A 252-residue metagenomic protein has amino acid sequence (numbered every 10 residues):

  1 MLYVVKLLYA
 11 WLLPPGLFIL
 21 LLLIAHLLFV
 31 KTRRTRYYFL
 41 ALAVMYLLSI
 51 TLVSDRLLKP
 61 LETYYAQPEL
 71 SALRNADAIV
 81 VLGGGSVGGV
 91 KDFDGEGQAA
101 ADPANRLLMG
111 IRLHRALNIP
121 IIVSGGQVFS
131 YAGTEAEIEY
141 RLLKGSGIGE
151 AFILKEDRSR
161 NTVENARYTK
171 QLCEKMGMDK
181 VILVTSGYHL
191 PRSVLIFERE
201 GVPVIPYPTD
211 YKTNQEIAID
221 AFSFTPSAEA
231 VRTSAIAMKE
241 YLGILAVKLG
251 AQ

Functional and structural regions predicted by a protein language model:
M1-L27: Membrane-embedded alpha-helical segments of integral membrane proteins
Y3-L8, V53, L57-L61, M238-L245: Hydrophobic alpha-helical segments of integral membrane proteins, encompassing both true transmembrane helices
L20-L21, R36-L40, A237: Hydrophobic alpha-helical transmembrane segments
A25-F29, S49, V247: Structural signal for membrane-spanning alpha-helices in multi-pass inner-membrane proteins, emphasizing helix cores
L28-R36: Membrane-interface helix-boundary motifs at transmembrane edges
Y37-T51: Hydrophobic membrane-insertion alpha-helices, especially the h-region of bacterial N-terminal signal peptides
T51, D55-S223: A structural signal for short, hydrophobic/glycine-enriched beta-strand patches
A218-F222, R232, I236-Q252: Extracytoplasmic/luminal low-complexity segments enriched in Pro/Gly and acidic/polar residues that act as flexible
